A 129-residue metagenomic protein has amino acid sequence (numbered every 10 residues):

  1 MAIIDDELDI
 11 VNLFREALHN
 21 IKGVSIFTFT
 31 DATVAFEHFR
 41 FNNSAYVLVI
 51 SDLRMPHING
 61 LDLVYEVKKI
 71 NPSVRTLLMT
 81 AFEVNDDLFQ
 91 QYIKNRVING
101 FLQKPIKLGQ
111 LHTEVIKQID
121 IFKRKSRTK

Functional and structural regions predicted by a protein language model:
L8-F27: Two-component/phosphorelay signaling modules centered on CheY-like receiver
T28-L48: Acidic, metal-coordinating helix/loop segments flanking the phosphotransfer/catalytic sites of two-component signaling
D31, N59-L63: Acidic catalytic/metal-coordinating carboxylates
D52: Active-site residues of response regulator receiver
M55: Receiver (REC) domain active-site loop signature in two-component systems and cognate sites in sensor histidine kinases
D62, E83-G100, T113: Alpha4 helix (beta4-alpha4-beta5 surface) of REC/receiver domains from two-component response regulators
M79-A81: Hydrophobic/aromatic residues positioned on beta-strands within the core alpha/beta folds
I106-V115, I119, K123: C-terminal output helix
